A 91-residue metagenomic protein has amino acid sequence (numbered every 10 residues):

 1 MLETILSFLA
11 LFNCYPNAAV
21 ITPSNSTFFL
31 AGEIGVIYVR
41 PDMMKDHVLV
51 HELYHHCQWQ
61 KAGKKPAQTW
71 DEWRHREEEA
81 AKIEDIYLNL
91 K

Functional and structural regions predicted by a protein language model:
M1, L90-K91: Short, solvent-exposed mixed-charge patches
M1, N17-A18, A80, D85: Compositionally biased, low-complexity segments enriched in small residues
M1-L2, S24: Low-complexity intrinsically disordered segments
L2-F12: Hydrophobic alpha-helical targeting segments used for export or membrane insertion
A10-D46, H56-Q60: Active-site scaffold of zinc-dependent metalloenzymes
I34, D42-M43, H47, W59-L90: Post-HEXXH active-site segment of zinc metalloproteases
H51, H55: Histidine-centered divalent metal-coordination motifs
